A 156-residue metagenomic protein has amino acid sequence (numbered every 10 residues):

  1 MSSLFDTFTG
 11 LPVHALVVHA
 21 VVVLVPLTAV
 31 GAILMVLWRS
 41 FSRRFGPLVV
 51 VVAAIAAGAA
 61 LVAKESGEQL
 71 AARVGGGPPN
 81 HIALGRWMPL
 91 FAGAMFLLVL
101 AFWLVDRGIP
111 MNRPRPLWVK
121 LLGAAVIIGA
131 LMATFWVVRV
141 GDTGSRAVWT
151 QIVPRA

Functional and structural regions predicted by a protein language model:
M1-A156: Polytopic transmembrane helical bundles with strong interfacial aromatic enrichment
